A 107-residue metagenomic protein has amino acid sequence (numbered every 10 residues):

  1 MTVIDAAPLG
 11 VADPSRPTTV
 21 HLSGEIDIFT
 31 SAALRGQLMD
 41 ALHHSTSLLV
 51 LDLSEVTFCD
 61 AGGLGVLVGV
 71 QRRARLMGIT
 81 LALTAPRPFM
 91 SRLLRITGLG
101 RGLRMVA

Functional and structural regions predicted by a protein language model:
V3-G36: STAS-typified acidic loop motif
E25-G102: Amphipathic alpha-helical interaction surfaces in cytosolic regulatory modules
R104-A107: Short acidic-hydrophobic, aromatic-tinged amphipathic segments that line or gate anion-handling sites
